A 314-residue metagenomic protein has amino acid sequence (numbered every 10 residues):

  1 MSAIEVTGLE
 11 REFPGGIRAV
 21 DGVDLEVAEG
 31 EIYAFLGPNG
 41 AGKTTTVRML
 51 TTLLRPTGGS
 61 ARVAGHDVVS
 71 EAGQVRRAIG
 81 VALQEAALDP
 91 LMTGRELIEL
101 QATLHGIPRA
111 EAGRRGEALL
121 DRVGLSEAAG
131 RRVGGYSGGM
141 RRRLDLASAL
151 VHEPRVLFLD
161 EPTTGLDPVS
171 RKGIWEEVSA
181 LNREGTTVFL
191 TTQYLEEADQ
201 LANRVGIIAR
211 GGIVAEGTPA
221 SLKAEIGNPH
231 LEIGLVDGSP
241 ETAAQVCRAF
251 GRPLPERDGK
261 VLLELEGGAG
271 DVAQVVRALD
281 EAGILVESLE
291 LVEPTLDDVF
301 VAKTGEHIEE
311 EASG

Functional and structural regions predicted by a protein language model:
M1-V6, E10-G22, E29, A72: A short, flexible loop at the N-terminus of ABC-type nucleotide-binding domains that lies
G59-S70, V75: Conserved ABC transporter NBD signature motif
E99, T103, A110-A128: Conserved ABC ATPase "signature" region
E153: Conserved catalytic motifs of ABC-family nucleotide-binding domains
L157-D160: Catalytic Walker B motif of ABC-type/P-loop ATPase nucleotide-binding domains
E176-E266: ABC transporter nucleotide-binding domain
